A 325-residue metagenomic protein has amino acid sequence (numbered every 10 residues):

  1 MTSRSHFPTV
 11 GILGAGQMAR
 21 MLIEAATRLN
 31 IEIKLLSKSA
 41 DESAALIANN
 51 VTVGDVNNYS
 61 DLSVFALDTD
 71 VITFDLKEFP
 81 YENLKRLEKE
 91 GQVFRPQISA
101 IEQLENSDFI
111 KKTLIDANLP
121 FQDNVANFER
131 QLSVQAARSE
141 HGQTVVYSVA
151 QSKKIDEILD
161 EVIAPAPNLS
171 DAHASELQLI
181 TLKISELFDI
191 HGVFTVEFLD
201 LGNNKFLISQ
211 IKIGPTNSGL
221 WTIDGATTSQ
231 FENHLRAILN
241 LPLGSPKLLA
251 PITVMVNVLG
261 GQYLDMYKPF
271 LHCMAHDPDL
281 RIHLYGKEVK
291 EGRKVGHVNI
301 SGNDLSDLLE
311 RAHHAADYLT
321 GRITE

Functional and structural regions predicted by a protein language model:
M1-E105, F109: ATP-binding N-terminal substructure of ATP-dependent carboxylate-amine bond-forming enzymes
H6, R236-E325: Peripheral (often C-terminal) accessory segments that flank ATP-dependent C-N-forming ligase machineries
P8, R130-L132, T144-Y147, F194-V196 (+4 more regions): Change "...and in nucleic-acid phosphodiester-cleaving endonucleases..." to "...and in nucleic-acid processing enzymes
I101-N124: Glycine-/Pro-rich loop/turn segments that contact NAD(P) or position catalytic residues in Rossmann-like domains
Q122-N203: Internal nucleotide-binding/catalytic subdomain
A150-K153, I211-P215: Short beta->alpha transition motifs characteristic of CBS
E176-V196, K212-G261: Active-site "cap" helix and flanking loop/linker of ATP-utilizing ligase/carboxylase catalytic domains
